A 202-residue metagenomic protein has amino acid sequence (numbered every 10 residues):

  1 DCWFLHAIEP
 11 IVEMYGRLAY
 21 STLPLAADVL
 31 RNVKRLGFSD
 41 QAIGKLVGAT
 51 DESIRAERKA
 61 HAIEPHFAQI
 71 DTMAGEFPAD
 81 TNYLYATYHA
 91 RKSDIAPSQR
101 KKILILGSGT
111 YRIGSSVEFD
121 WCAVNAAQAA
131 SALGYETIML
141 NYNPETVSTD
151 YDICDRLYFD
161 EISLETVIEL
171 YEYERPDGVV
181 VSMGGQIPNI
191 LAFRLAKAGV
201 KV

Functional and structural regions predicted by a protein language model:
D1-A79, I95, I153-Y158, P176-G185 (+2 more regions): Terminal amphipathic helices with adjacent charged low-complexity linkers/tails
L25, R35, R100-K102, S163: Secondary-structure capping and boundary motifs in well-ordered enzyme cores
Q41, V47, R55-T146, Y158: Non-catalytic terminal/interface segments that mediate subunit docking, oligomerization, and allosteric communication
S108, C122-V124, A132-G134, N141-K201: Conserved structured catalytic cores and adjacent interaction surfaces of nucleotide-binding/hydrolyzing enzymes
